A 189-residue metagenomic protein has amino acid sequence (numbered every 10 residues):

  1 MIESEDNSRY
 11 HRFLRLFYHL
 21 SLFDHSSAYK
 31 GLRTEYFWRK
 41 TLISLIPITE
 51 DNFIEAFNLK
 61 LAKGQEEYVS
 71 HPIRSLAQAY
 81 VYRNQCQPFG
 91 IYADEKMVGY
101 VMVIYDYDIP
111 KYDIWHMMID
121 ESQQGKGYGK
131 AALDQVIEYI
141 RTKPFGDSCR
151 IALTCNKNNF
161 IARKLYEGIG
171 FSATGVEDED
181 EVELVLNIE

Functional and structural regions predicted by a protein language model:
I2-Y10: Extreme N-terminal basic, low-complexity initiation segments that serve as generic localization/processing leaders
R12-S21: Hydrophobic alpha-helical signal peptides and transmembrane signal-/tail-anchor segments that drive secretory-pathway
L20-D51, N187-E189: Conserved N-terminal entry element of GNAT/NAT acetyltransferase domains
S44-H116, D120-S122, L133, Y139-F145 (+1 more regions): Acetyl-CoA-dependent GNAT
D120-K126, K157-N158: Active-site acidic-Proline motif in GNAT/NAT acetyltransferases
K130, K157-T174: Conserved active-site alpha-helix within GNAT-family acetyltransferase domains
D147-R163, E179-V182: Conserved beta-strand-loop-alpha-helix junction that forms the acyl-donor binding cleft
